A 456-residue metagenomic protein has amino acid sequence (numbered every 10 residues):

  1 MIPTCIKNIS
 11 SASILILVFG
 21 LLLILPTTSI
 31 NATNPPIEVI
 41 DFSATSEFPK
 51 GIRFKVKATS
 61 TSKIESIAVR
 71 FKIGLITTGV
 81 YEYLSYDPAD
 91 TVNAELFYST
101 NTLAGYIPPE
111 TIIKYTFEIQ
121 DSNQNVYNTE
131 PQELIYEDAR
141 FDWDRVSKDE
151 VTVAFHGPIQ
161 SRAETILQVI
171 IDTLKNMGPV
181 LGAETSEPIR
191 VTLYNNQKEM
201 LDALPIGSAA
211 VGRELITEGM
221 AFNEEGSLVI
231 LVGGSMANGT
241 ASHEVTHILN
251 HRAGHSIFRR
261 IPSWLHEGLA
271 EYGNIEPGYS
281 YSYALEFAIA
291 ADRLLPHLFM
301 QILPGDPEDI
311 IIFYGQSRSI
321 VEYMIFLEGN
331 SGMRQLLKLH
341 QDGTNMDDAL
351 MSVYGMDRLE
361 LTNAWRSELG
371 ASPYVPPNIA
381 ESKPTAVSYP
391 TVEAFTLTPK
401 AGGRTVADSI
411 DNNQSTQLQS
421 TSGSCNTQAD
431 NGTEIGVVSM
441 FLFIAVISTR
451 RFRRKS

Functional and structural regions predicted by a protein language model:
I2-I16, G432-T433: Bacterial N-terminal signal peptides that target proteins for export
S13-P26: Bacterial N-terminal signal peptides
P26-W143, S456: Glycan-association/targeting regions that enable binding to alpha-glucans and other polysaccharides
T33-P35, R293-L294, P307-I312, Q335-S456: Beta/coil-rich, acidic/histidine-enriched accessory regions frequently appended to metallopeptidases
D142-P262, Y279, I302-L303, D342-A349: Juxtacatalytic substrate-recognition/specificity segment
E164, Q168-K175, P179, G239 (+11 more regions): Solvent-exposed, polar/charged alpha-helical surfaces in well-ordered, non-transmembrane soluble domains, broadly
R260-G305, V353-G370: Post-HExxH zinc-binding segment in Zn-dependent metallohydrolases
S282-L336: Long, well-structured alpha-helical subdomains associated with metal-dependent extracellular/ecto-lumenal hydrolases
